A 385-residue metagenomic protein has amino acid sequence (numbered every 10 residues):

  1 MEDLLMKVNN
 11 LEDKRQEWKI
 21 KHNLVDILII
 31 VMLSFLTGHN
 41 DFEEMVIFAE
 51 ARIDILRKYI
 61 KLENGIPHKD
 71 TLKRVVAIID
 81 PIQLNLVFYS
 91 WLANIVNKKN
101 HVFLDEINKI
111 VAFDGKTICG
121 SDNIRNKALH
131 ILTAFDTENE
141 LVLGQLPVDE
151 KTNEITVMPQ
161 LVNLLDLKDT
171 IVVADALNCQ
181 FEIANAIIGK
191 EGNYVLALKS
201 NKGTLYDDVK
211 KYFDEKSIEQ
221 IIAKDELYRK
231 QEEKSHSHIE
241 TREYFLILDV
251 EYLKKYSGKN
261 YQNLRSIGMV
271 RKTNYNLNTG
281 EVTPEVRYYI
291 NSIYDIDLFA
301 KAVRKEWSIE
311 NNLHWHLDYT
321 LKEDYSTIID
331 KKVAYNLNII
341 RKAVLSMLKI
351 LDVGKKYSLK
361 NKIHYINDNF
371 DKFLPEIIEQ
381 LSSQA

Functional and structural regions predicted by a protein language model:
M1-I29: Basic, short loop/linker segments at the boundary and entry of helix-turn-helix/winged-helix-like folds
V8-L11, E50-R52, I222, H316-A385: A short, flexible helix-boundary coil/loop motif
K19-V87, L177-Q180, I187, K332 (+1 more regions): Short, positively charged, Gly/Tyr-enriched micro-motifs that form contact patches at catalytic or ligand/partner
I30, M45, H68, V111-K116 (+7 more regions): Short, conserved catalytic/metal-binding motifs centered on acidic residues
M45, I293-T327: Short amphipathic alpha-helical "interface-anchor" segments enriched in bulky aromatics
E63-I124: Active-site- or DNA-interface-adjacent structural scaffold in DNA-acting proteins
I124-D169: Electropositive, glycine- and tryptophan-enriched low-complexity nucleic-acid-binding patches
K199-R304: An anionic, glycine-rich sequence signature occurring as long contiguous blocks
